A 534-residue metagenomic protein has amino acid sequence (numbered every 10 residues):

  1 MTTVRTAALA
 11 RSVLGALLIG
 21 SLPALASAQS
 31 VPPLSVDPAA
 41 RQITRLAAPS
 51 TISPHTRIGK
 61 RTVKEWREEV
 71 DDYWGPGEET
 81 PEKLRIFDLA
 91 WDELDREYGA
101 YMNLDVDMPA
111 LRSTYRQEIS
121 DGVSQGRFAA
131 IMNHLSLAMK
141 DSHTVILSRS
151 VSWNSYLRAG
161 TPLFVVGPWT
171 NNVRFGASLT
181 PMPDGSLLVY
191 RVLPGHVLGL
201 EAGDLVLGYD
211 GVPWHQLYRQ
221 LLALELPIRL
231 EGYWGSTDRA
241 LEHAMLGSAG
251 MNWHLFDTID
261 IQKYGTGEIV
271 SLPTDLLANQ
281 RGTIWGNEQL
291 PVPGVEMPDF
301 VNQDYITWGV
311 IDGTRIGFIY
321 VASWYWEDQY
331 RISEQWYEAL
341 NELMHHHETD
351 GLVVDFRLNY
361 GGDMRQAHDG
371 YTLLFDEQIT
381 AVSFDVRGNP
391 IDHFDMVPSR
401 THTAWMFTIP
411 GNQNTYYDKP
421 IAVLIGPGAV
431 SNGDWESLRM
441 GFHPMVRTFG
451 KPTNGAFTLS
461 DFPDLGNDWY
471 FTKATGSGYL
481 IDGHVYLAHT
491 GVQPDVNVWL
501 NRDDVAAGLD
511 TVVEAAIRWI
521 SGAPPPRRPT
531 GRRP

Functional and structural regions predicted by a protein language model:
T2-L14: Bacterial N-terminal signal peptides that target proteins for export
R11-A24: Bacterial N-terminal signal peptides
A28-G351, L358-Y360, M364-R365, D369 (+5 more regions): Flexible, low-complexity junctional segments that flank or bridge functional domains
H143, V430, P444-F457: Short, well-structured beta-strand/strand-turn elements
L157, G361-P420, T458-D464, D468 (+3 more regions): Gly/Ser/Thr-rich loop/hinge elements
V192, Y209-D210, Y320-W324, D355-N359 (+4 more regions): Active-site-proximal beta-strand/loop segments in catalytic clefts of secreted hydrolases
E348-V353, T415-A422, P444: Short, surface-exposed connector motifs at secondary-structure boundaries
A488, V492-R532: Low-complexity, Gly/Ser/Thr/Pro-rich intrinsically disordered linker/tail segments
